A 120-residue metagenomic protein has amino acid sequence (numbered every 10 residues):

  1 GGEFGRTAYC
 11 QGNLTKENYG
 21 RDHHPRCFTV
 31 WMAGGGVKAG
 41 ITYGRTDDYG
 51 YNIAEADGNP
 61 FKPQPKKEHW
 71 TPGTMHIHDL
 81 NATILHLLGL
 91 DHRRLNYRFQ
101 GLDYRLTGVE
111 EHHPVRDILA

Functional and structural regions predicted by a protein language model:
G1-A120: Ligand-binding pockets and gating/stacking loops
